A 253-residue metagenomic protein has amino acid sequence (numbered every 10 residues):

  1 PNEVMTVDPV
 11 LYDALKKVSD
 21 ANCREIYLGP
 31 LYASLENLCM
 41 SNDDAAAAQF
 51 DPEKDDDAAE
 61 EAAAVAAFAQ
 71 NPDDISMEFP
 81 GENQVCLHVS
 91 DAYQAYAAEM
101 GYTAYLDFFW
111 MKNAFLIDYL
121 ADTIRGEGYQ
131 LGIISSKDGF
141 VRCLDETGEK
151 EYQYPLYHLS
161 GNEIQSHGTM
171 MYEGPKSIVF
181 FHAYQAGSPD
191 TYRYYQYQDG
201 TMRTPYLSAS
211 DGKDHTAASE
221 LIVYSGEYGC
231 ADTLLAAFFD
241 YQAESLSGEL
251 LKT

Functional and structural regions predicted by a protein language model:
P1-T253: Mature catalytic core of soluble alpha/beta enzymes
